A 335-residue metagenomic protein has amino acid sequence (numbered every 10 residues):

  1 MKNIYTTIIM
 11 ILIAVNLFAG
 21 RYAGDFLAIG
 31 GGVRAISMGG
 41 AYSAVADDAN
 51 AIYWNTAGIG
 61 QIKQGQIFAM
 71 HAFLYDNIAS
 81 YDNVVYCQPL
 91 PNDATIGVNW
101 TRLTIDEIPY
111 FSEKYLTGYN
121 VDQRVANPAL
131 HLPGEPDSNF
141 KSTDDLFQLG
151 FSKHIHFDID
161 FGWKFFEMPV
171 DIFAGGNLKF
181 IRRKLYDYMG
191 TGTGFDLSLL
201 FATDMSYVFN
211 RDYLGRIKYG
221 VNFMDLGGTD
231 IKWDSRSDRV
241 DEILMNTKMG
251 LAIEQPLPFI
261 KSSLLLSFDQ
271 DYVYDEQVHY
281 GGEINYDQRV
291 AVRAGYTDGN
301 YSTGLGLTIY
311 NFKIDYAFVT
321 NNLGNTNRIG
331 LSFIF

Functional and structural regions predicted by a protein language model:
K2-M10: Sec-dependent signal peptide recognition, specifically the positively charged N-region followed immediately by
M10-I11, K63: Short, linear, compositionally biased motifs with a strong N-terminal bias
A14-V15: N-terminal signal peptide c-region/cleavage motif recognized by signal peptidases
G20-F335: Subset of outer-membrane beta-barrel
